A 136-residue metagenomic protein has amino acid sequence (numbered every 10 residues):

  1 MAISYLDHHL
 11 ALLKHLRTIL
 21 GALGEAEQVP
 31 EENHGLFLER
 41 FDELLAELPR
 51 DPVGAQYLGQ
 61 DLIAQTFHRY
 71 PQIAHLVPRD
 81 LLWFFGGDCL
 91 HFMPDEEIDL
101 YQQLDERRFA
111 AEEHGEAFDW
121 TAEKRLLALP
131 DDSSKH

Functional and structural regions predicted by a protein language model:
M1-L45: Short terminal alpha-helical segments
A11, H15, L36, R40 (+5 more regions): Exposed alpha-helical structural elements
G24-N33, P49-G54, Q72, D95: Charged, low-complexity interaction regions
F41-G59: Glycine/proline-rich, flexible active-site/cofactor-binding loop segments that harbor closely spaced acidic
V53-E113: Amphipathic protein-protein interaction modules
F118-H136: Short acidic DE-rich linear segments
